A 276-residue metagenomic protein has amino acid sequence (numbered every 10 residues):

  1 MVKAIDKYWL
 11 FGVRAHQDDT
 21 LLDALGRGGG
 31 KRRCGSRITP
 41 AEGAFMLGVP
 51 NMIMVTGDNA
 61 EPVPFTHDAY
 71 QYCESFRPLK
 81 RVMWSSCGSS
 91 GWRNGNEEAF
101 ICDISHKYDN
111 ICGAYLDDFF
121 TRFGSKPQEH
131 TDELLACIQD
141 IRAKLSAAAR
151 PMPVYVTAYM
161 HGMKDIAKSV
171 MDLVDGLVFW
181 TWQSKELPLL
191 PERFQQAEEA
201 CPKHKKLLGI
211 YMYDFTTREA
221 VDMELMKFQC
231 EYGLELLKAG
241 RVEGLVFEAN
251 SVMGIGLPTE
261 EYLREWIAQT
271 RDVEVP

Functional and structural regions predicted by a protein language model:
M1-P276: Glycan-processing catalytic domains of CAZymes
